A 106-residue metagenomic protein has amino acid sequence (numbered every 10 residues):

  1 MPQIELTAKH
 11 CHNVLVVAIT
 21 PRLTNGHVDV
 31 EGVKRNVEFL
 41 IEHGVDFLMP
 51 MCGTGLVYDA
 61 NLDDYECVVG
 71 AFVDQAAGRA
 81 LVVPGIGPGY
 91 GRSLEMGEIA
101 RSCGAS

Functional and structural regions predicted by a protein language model:
P2-S106: Active-site beta->alpha loop and helix N-cap motifs at the rims of alpha/beta catalytic domains
